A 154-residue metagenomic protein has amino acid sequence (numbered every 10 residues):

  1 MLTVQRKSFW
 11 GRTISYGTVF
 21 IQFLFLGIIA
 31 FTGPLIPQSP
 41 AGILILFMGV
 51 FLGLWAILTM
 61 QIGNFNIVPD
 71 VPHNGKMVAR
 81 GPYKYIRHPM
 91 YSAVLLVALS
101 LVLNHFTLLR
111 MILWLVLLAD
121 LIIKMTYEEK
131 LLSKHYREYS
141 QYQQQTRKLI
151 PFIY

Functional and structural regions predicted by a protein language model:
M1-R80, L96-Y154: Membrane-anchoring alpha-helices and their flanking helix-loop junctions
K84-S92: Histidine-centered phosphotransfer motif of kinases
